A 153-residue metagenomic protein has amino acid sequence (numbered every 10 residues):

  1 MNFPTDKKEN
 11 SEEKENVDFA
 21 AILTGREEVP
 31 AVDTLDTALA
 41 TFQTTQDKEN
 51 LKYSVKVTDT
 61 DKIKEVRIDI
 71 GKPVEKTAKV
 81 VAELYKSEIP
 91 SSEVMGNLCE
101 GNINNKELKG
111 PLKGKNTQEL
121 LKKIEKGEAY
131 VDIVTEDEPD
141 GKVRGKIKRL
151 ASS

Functional and structural regions predicted by a protein language model:
M1-V66, I70-S153: Metal-centered catalytic cores of metalloenzymes
